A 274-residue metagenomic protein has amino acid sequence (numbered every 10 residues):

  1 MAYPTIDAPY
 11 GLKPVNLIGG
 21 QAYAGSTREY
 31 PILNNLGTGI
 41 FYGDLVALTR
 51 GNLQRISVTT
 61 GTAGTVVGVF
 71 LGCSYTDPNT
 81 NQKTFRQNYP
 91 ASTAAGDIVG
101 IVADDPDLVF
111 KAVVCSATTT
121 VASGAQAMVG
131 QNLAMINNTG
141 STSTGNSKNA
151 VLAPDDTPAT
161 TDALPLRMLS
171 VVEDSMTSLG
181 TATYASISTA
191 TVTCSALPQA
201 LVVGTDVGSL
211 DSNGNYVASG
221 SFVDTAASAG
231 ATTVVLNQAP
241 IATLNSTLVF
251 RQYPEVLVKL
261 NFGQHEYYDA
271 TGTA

Functional and structural regions predicted by a protein language model:
M1-T193, V202-S228, V235-A274: Surface-exposed, low-hydrophobicity beta-strand/loop segments enriched in small/polar/acidic residues
P198-Q199: Disulfide-braced loops of extracellular cysteine-rich modules
